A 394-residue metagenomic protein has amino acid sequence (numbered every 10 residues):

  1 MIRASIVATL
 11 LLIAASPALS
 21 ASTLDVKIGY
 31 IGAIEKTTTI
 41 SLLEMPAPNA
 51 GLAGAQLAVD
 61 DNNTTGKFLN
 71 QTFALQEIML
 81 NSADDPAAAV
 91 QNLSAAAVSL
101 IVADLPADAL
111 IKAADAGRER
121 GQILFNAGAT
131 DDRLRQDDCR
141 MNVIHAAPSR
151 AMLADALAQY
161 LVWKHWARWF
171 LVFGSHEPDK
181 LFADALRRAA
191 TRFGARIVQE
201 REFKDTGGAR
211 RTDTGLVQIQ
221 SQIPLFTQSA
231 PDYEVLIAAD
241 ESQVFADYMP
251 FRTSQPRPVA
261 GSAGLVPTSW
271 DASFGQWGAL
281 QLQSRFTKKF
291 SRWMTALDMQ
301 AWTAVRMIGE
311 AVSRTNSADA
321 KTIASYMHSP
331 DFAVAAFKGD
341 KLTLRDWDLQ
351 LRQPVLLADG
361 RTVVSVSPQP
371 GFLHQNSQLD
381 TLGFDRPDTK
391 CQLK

Functional and structural regions predicted by a protein language model:
I2-A8, L19-K394: Extracytosolic ligand-binding ectodomains
A14-S16: N-terminal signal peptide c-region/cleavage motif recognized by signal peptidases
